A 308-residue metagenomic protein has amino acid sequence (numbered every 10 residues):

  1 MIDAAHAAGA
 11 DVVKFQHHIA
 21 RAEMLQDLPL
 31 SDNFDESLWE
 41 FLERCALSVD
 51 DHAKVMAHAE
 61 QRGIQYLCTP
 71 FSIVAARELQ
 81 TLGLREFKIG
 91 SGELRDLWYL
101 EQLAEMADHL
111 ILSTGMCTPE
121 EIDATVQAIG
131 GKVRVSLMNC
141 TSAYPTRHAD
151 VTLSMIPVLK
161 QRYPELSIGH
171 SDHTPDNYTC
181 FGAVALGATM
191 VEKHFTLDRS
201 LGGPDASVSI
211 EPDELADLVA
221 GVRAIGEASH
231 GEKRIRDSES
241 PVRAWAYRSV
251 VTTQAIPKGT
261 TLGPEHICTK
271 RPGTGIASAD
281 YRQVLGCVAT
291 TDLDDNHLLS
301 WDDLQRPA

Functional and structural regions predicted by a protein language model:
M1-A308: Catalytic cores and adjacent flexible loops of soluble metabolic enzymes that perform enolate/carbanion chemistry on
